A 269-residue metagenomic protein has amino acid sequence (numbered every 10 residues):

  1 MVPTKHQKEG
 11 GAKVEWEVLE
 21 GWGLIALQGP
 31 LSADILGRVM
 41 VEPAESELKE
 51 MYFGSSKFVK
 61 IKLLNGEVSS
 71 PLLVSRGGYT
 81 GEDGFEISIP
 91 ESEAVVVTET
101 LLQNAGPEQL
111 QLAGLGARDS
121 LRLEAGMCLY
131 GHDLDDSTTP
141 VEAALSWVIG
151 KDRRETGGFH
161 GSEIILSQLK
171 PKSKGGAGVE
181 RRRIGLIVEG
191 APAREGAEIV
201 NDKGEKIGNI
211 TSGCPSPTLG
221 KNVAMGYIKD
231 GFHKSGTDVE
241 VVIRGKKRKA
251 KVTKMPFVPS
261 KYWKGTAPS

Functional and structural regions predicted by a protein language model:
M1-S269: Conserved, structured C-terminal
